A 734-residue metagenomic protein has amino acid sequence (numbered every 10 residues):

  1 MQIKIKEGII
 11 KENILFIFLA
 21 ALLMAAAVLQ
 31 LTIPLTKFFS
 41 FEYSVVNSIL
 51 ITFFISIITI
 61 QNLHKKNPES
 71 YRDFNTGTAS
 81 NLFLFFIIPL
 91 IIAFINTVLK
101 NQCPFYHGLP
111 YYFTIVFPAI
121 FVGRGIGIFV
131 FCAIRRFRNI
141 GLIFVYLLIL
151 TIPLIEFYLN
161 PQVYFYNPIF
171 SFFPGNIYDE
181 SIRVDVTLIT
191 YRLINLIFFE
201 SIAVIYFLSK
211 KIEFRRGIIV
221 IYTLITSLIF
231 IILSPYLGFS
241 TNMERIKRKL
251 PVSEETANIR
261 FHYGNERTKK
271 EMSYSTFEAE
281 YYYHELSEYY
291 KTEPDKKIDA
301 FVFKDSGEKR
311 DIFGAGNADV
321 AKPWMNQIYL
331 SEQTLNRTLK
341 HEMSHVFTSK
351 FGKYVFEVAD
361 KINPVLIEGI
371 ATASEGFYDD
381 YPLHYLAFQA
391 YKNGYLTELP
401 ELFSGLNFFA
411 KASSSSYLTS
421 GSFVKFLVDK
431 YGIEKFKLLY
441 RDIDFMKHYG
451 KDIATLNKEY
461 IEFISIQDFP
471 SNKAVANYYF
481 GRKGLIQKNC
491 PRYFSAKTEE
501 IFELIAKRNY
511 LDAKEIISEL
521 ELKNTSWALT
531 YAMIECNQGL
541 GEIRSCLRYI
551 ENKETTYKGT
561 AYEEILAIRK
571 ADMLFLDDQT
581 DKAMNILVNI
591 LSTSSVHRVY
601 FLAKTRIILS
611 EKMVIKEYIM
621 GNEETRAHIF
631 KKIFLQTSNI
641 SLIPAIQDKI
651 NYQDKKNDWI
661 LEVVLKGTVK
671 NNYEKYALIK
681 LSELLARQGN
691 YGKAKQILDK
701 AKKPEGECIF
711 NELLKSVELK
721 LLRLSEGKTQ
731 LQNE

Functional and structural regions predicted by a protein language model:
M1-N62, L721: Hydrophobic alpha-helical transmembrane segments
T32-Y43, I88-Y112, I143-L193: Membrane-interfacial interhelical loops
E42, I246-N363, S374, Y378-P382 (+5 more regions): Juxtacatalytic substrate-recognition/specificity segment
I60, Y71-G77, N81, L286 (+4 more regions): Active-site recognition of the HExxH zinc-binding catalytic motif
R138-P153, I218-T226, Y440: Central hydrophobic cores of alpha-helical transmembrane segments in multi-pass integral membrane proteins
Y146-L150, D179, R183, A315-G316 (+5 more regions): Acidic/His/Gly-enriched intrinsically disordered linker/tail segments that often contain short helix/coil "MoRF-like"
I152, E156-F165, I169-R183, R192 (+5 more regions): Beta/coil-rich, acidic/histidine-enriched accessory regions frequently appended to metallopeptidases
I212-F239: Internal/C-terminal transmembrane anchor helices
